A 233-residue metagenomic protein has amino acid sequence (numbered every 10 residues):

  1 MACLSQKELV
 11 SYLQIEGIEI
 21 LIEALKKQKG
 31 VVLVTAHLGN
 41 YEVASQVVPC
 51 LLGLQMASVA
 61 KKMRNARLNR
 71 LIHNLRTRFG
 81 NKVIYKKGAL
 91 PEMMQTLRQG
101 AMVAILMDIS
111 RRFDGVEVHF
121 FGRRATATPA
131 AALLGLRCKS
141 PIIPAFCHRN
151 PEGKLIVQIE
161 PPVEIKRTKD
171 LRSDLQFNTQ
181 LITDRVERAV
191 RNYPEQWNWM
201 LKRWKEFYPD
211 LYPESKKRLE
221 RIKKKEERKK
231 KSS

Functional and structural regions predicted by a protein language model:
A2-V31, E164: A short, well-structured juxtamembrane/interface segment
K7-L13, K61, R78-I84, F121-G122 (+1 more regions): Short, flexible loop segments at the rims of nucleotide/cofactor-binding pockets, characterized by
Y12, Q55, I156: A residue-level signal for beta-strand positions that form part of recognition/binding surfaces within mature
E16, V59, E160: Residues in well-ordered beta-strands of folded domains
L25-K26, L51, K87-S233: Non-catalytic C-terminal accessory region of glycerolipid acyltransferases and related lyso-lipid remodeling enzymes
L25-K87, S110-V118: Catalytic core of membrane glycerolipid acyltransferases/transacylases, capturing the structured, soluble-facing
